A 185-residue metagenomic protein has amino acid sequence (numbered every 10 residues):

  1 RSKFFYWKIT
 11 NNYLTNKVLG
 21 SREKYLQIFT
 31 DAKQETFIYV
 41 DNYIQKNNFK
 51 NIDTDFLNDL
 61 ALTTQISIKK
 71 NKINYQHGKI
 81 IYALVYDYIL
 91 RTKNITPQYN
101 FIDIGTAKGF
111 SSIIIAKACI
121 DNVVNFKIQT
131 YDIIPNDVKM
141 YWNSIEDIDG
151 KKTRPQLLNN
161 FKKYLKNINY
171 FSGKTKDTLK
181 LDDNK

Functional and structural regions predicted by a protein language model:
R1-D59: Membrane-proximal basic amphipathic "stem/tether" segments
D55-F56, A61-K72, Y82-K185: S-adenosylmethionine/decaboxylated-SAM
H77-I81: Conserved pre-motif I regulatory segment
